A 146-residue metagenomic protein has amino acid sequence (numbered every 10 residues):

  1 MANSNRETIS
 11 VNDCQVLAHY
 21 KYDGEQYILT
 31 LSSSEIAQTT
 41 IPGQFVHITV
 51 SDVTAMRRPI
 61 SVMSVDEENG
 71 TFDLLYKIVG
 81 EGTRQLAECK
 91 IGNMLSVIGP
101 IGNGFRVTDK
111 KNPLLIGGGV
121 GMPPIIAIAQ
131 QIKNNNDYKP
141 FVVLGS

Functional and structural regions predicted by a protein language model:
A2-I91: Ferredoxin-reductase
E81-S146: FNR/FR-type flavoprotein reductase catalytic core
